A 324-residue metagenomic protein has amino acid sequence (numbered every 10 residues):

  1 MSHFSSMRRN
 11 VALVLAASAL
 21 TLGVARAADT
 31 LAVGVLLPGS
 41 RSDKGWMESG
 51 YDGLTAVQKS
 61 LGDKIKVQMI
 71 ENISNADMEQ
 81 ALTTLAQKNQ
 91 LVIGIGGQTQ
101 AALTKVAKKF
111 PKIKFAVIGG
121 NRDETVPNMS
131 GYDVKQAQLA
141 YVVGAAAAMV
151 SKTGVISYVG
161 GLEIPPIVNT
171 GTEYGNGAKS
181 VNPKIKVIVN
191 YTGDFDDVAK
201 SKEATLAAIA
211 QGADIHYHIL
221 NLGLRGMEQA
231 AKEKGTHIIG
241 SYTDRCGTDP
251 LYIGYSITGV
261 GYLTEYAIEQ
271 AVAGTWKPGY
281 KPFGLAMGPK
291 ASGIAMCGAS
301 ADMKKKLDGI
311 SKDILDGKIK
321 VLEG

Functional and structural regions predicted by a protein language model:
M1-S2, A27: Initiator methionine at the very start of the polypeptide chain
S2-V14: Bacterial N-terminal signal peptides that target proteins for export
S6-M7, V24, V92: Intrinsically disordered, low-complexity sequence elements enriched in Ser/Thr/Gly/Pro
R8-V11, T21, G62: Low-complexity, intrinsically disordered short peptide segments enriched in small/polar/basic residues
V11-A12, S18, K44: Sequence-pattern detector for short linear motifs and compositional/periodic biases rather than a specific fold
A19-R26: C-terminal segment of classical bacterial N-terminal signal peptides
A27-G324: A residue-level marker of the well-folded mature domains of exported/periplasmic proteins
